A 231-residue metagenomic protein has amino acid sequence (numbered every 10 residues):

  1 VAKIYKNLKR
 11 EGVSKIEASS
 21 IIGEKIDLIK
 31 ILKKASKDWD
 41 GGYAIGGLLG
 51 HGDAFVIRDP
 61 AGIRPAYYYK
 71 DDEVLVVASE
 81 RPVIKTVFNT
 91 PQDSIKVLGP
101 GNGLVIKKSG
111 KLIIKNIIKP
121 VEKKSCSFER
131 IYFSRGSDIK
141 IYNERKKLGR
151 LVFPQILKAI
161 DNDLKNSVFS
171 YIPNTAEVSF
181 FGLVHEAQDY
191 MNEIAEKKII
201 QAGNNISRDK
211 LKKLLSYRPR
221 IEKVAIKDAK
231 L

Functional and structural regions predicted by a protein language model:
V1-G99, V105-V168, I172-P173: Conserved short alpha-helical segments that host acidic/polar catalytic motifs at enzyme active sites
G52, A176, D228: Residue-level detector of flexible, active-site-proximal loop/helix-junction positions within diverse enzyme catalytic
A61, D71-D72, L183-Y190: Short secondary-structure boundary/capping segments
P100-L104, V178-F181: Structured, non-catalytic alpha/beta "coupling" segments that mediate domain-domain communication and provide generic
F169, A176-L183, I221: Extended, hydrophobic alpha-helical segments in both membrane/secreted and soluble proteins
H185, D189-L231: Short, glycine/charge-rich flexible loops or terminal/linker lids adjacent to PRPP-binding catalytic cores
